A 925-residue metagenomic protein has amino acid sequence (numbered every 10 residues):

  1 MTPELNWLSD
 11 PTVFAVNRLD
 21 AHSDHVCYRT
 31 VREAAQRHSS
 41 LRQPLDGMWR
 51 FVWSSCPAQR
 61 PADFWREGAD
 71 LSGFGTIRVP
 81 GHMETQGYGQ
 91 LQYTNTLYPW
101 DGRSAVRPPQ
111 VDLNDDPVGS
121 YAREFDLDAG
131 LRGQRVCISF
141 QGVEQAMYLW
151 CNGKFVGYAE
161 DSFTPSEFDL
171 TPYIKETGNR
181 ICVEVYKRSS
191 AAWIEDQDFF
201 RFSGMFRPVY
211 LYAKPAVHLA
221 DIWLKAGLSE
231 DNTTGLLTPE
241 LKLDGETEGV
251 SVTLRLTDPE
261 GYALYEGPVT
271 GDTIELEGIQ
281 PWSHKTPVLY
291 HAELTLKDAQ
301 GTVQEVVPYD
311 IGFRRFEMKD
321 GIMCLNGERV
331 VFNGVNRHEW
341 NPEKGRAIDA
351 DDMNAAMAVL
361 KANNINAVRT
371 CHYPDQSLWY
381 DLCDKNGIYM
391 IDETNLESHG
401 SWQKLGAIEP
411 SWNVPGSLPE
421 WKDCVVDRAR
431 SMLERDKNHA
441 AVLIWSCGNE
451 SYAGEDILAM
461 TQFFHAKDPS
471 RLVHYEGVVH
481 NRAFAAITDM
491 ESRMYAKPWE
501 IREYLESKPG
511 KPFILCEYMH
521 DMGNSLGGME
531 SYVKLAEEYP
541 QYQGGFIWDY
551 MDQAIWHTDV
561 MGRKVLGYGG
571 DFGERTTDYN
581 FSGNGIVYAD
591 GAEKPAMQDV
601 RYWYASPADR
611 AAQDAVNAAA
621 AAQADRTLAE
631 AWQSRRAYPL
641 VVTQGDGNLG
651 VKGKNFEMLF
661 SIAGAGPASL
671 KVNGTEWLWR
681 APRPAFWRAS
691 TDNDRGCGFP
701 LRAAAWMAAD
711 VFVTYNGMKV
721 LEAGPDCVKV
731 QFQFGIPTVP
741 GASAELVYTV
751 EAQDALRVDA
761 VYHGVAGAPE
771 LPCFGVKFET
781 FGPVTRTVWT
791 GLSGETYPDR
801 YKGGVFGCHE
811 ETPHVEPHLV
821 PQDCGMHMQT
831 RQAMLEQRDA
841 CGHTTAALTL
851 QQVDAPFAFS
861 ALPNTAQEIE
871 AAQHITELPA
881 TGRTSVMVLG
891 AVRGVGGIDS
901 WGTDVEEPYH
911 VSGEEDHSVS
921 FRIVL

Functional and structural regions predicted by a protein language model:
T2-L19, A35-Q36, R50-S54, F74 (+10 more regions): Accessory beta-strand-rich segments of carbohydrate-active enzymes
T2-R37, W193, V303-A629: Extended substrate-binding grooves/exosites of carbohydrate-active enzymes
S39-S40, S120-D126, A216-Y262, E293-T295 (+3 more regions): Mature extracytoplasmic enzyme cores
E84-Q86, Q92-T94, G142, K187 (+2 more regions): Beta-strand/loop-rich accessory regions of lumenal/periplasmic or secreted enzymes, predominantly carbohydrate-active
W150-V156, T257-P259, N326, K654 (+1 more regions): Short strand-turn-strand beta-turns centered on an Asx-Gly dipeptide
P172-G178, E240-K319: Extended acidic/polar, glycine-enriched regions that form or flank non-catalytic beta-rich accessory modules
F206-W223, F313-R329, D625-S634, T785-T790: Low-complexity, Pro/Ser/Thr- and charge-rich linker/hinge segments at domain boundaries
A216-G245, P595, D599-N617, A629-G647 (+1 more regions): Surface beta-strand/loop "capping" patches
